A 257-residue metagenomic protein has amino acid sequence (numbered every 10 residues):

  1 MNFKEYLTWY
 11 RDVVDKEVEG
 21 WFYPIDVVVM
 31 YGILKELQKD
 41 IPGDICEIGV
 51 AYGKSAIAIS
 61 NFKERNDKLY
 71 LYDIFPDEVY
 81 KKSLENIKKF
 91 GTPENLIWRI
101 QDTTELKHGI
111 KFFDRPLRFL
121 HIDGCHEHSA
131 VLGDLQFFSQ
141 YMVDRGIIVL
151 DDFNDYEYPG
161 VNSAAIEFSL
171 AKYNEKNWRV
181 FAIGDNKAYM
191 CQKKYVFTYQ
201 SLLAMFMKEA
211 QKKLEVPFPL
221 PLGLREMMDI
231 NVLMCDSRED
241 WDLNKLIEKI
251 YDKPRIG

Functional and structural regions predicted by a protein language model:
N2-W21, Y31-G257: S-adenosylmethionine/decaboxylated-SAM
D26: Beta-rich catalytic cores
